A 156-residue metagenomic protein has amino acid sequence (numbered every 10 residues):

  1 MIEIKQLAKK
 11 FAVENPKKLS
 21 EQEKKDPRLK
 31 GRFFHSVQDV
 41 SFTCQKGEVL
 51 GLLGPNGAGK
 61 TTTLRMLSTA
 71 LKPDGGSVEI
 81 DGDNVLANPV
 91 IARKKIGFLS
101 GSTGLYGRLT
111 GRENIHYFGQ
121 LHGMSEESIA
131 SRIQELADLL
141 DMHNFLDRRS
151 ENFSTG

Functional and structural regions predicted by a protein language model:
K18-P27, H116, Q120, E127-F145: Conserved ABC ATPase "signature" region
P55-G59: Walker A (P-loop) phosphate-binding loop of ABC-type ATPase nucleotide-binding domains
S68: Helix-to-loop junction immediately C-terminal to a conserved catalytic motif
G76-A87, A92: Conserved ABC transporter NBD signature motif
G104, S131, D147-N152: Interfacial catalytic loop of ABC nucleotide-binding domains
